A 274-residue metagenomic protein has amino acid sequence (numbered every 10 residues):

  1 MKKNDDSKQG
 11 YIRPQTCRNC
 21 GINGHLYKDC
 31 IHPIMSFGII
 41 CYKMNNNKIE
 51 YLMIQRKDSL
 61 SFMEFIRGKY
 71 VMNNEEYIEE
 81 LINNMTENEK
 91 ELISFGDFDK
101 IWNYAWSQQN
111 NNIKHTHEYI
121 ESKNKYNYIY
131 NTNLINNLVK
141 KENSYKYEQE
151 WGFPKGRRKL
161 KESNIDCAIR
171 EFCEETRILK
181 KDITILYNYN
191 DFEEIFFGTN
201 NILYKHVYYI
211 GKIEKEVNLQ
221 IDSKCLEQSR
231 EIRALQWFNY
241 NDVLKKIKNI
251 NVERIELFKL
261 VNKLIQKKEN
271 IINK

Functional and structural regions predicted by a protein language model:
M1-M35: A short, cysteine/histidine-rich metal-binding "knuckle" motif
K2-Q9, K28, E64-I66, I93-S107 (+4 more regions): Nudix hydrolase/Nudix homology domain
I22-H25, M44, R177, K181 (+3 more regions): Short amphipathic alpha-helices and their capping/turn residues within compact interaction modules
F37-C41: Short beta-strand scaffold segments in enzyme catalytic cores
N46-K48, D58-S61, E214-N218: Short, charged/polar surface micro-motifs in flexible loops or helix N-caps
E50-R170, E174, I178: Conserved Nudix-box catalytic region and its N-terminal flanking loop in Nudix hydrolases and closely related
Y51-K57, N188, Y208-I210: Extended hydrophobic secondary-structure segments that form protein cores and membrane-embedded regions
L179-Y189: A short coil-to-beta-strand element that immediately follows conserved catalytic motifs
